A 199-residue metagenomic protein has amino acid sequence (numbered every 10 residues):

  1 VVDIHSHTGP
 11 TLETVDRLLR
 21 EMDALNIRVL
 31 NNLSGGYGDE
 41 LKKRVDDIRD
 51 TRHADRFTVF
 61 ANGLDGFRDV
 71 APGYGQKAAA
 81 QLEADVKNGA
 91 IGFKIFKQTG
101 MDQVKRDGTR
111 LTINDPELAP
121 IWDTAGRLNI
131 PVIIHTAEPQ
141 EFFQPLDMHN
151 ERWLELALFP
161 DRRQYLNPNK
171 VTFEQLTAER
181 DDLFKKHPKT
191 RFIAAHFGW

Functional and structural regions predicted by a protein language model:
V1-R52: An N-terminally biased module of ancient metal coordination in phosphate/nucleic-acid-related enzymes
V2-G9, I133-A137, A194: Histidine-centered catalytic micro-motifs
V2-I4, N31-S34, T58-N62, K94 (+1 more regions): Active-site neighborhood of phospho(di)ester-bond hydrolases with catalytic His/Asp-centered motifs
I4, P160-N169: Glycine-rich phosphate-binding "P-loop"
T8-V15, A71, G75, L111-D115 (+1 more regions): Solvent-exposed, acidic/flexible segments
L12-E13, L19, Q164, P168 (+1 more regions): H/E-rich (His + Asp/Glu) clusters that bind or coordinate divalent metals
I27, I130, T190: Short glycine/serine/threonine/alanine-rich loop segments
L41-Q164: Active-site gating/metal-coordination segments in enzymes
